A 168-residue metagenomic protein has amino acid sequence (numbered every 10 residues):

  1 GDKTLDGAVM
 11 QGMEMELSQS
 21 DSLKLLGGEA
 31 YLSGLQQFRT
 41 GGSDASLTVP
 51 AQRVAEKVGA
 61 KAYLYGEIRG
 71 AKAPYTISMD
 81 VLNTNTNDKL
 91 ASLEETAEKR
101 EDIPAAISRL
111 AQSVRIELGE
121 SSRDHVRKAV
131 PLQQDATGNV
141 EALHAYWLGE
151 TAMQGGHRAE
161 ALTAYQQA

Functional and structural regions predicted by a protein language model:
G1, Q37-F38, P104-G155: Mid-sequence helix-capping/hinge segment at a functional interface
G1-S78, N83-R100, D124-G138: Short beta-strand->alpha-helix linker/helix-N-cap micro-motif that forms a surface specificity/interaction loop
